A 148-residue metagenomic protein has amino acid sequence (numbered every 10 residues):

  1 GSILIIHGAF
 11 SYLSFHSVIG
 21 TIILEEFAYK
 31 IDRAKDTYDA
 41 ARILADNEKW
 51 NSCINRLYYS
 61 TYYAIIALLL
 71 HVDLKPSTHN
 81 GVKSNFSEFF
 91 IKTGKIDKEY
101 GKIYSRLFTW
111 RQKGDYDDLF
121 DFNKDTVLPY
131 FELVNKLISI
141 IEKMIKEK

Functional and structural regions predicted by a protein language model:
L4-K148: Terminal alpha-helical segments
